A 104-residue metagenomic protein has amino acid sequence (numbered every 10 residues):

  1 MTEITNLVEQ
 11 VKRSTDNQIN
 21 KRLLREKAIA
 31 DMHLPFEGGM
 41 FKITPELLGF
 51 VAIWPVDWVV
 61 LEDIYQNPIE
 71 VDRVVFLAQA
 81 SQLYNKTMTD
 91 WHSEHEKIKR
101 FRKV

Functional and structural regions predicted by a protein language model:
M1-V104: A preference for well-ordered globular domain cores that mediate specific macromolecular interactions or catalysis
